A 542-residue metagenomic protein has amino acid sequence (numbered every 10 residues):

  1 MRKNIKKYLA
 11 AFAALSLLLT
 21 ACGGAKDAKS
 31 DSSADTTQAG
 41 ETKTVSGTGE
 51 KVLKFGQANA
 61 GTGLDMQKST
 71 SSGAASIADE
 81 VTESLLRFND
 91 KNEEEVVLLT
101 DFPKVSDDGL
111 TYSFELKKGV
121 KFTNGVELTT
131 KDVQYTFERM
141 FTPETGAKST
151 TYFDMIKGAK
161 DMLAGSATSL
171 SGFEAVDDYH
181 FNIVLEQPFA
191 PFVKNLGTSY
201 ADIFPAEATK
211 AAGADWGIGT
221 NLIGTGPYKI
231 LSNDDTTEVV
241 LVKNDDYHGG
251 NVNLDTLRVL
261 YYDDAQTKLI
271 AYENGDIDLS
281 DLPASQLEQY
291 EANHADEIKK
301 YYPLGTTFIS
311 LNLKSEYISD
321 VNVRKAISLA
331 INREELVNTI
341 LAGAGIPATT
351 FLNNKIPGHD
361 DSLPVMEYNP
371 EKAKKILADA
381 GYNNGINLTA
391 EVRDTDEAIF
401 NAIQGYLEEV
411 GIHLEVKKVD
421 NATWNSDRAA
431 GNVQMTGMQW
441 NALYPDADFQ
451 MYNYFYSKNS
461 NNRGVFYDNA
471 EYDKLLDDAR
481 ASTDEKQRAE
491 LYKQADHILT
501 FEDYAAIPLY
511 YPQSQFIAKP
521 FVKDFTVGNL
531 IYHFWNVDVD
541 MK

Functional and structural regions predicted by a protein language model:
C22-A34: Bacterial lipoprotein signal-peptidase II cleavage site
K54, T129-T136, D178-V184, G226-P227 (+5 more regions): Alpha-helical secondary-structure segments
G56-D107, I223-G224: N-terminal lobe/hinge region of extracytoplasmic solute-binding protein
D101-Y152, N182, Y317: Aromatic- and charge-enriched surface segment that lines or borders ligand/interaction sites
E115, Q134, T150-E207: Surface-exposed binding/hinge segments that line and control ligand-binding clefts or catalytic entry sites
D178, L185-N251, T256, E371: Gly/Pro-rich hinge or "lid" segments in bacterial periplasmic/extracellular proteins
G213-W216, N244-Y290, H413: Ligand-site clamp/hinge motif
A330-G358, T395-A402, R428-K542: Detector for C-terminal structural segments
